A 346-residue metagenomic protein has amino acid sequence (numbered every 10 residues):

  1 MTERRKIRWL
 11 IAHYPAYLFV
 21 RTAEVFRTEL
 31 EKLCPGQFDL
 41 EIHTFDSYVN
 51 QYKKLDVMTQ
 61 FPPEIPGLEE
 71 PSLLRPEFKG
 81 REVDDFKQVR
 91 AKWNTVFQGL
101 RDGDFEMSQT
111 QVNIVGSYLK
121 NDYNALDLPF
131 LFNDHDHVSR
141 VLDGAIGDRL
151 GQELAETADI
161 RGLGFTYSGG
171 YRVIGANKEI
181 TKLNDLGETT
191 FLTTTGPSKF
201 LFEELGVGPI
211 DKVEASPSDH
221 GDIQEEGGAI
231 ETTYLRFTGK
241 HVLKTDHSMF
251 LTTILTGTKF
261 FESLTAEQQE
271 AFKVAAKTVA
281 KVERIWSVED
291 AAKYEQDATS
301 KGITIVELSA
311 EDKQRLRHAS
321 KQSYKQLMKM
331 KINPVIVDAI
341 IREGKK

Functional and structural regions predicted by a protein language model:
M1-D136, I146, Q152-E156, I160-K346: N-terminal secretory/targeting leader peptides
V141: Active-site-proximal, glycine-rich beta->alpha crossover segments in alpha/beta enzymes that shape flexible
